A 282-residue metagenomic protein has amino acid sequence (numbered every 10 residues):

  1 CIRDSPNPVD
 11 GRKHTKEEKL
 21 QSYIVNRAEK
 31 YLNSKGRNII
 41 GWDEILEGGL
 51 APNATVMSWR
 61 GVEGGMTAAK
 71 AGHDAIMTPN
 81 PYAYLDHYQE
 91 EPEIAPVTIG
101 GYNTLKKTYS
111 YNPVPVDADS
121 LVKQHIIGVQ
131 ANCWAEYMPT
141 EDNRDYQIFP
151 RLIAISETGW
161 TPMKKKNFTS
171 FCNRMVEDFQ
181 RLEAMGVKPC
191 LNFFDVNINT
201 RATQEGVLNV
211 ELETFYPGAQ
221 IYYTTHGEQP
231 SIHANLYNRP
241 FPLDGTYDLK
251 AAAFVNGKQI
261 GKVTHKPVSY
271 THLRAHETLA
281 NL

Functional and structural regions predicted by a protein language model:
C1-D4, T271-T278: Conserved small/polar residues in nucleotide/adenosyl-binding loops
R3-P52, G61: Active-site neighborhood of glycoside hydrolase catalytic domains
A28, G64, T271: Aromatic/hydrophobic pocket-lining residues that form π-stacking "cages" and hydrophobic walls in ligand
K30-N38, T67, F254-Q259: Secondary-structure transition/capping motifs at alpha-helix termini and the adjoining loop/turn into the next element
L32, V56, L152, Y223 (+1 more regions): Hydrophobic, well-ordered secondary-structure elements that form the walls of internal hydrophobic environments
N38-A54, W59-L208: Flexible, acidic glycine-rich loops studded with aromatic residues
D145, T278-N281: Residue-level recognition of specific faces of alpha-helices
P162, K166-R274: Short, compositionally stereotyped local motifs that mark structural "simplifiers"
